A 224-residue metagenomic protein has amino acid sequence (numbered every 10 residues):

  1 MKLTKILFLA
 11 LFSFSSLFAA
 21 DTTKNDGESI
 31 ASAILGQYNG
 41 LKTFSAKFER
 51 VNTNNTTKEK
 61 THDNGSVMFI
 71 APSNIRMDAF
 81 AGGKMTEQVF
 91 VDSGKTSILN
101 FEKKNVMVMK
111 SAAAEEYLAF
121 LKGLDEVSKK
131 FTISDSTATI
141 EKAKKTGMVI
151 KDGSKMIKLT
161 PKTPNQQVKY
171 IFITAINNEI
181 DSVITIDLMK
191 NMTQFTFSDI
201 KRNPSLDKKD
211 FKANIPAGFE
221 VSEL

Functional and structural regions predicted by a protein language model:
K2-L9: Sec-dependent signal peptide recognition, specifically the positively charged N-region followed immediately by
L11-A19: Hydrophobic h-region of N-terminal signal peptides that target proteins for export in Gram-negative bacteria
F18-T61, N74, I215-L224: N-terminal leader/targeting segments and the immediate start of mature chains
I34, A46, M77, T96-S97 (+3 more regions): Buried hydrophobic packing residues in well-ordered domains
V51-T53, G82-K84, L99, K190 (+1 more regions): Hydrophobic lipid-interacting interfaces of membrane-associated proteins
S66-L118, T193-Q194: An acidic-aromatic
M107, K129-G218, S222-L224: Gly/Pro-enriched, hydrophobic low-complexity segments that function as extracytoplasmic propeptides/linkers
E115-K130: Short, solvent-exposed helix-to-loop capping segments enriched in aromatics
